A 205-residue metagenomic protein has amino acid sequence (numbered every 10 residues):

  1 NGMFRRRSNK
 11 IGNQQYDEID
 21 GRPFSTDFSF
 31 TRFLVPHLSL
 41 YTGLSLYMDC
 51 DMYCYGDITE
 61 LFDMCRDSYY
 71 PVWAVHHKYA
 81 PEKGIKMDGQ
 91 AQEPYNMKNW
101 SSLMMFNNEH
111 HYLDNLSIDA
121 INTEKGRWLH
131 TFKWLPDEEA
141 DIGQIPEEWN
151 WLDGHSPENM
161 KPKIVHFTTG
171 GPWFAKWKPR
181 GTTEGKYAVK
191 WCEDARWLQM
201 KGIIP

Functional and structural regions predicted by a protein language model:
N1-L38: Active-site-proximal specificity loops/subdomain of glycosyltransferases
G2-K10, W100-P205: A glycosyltransferase accessory/donor-loop signature
G21-S25, Y47-C50, E93: Short secondary-structure transition/capping motifs
P23, Y79-E82, W197, G202-I203: Carbohydrate-active catalytic/glycan-binding domains of CAZyme proteins, especially the secreted or lumenal ectodomains
F28-F30, L40, Y47, N96-K98 (+1 more regions): A generic fold-level signal
T31-A80, M105: GT-A fold catalytic core of metal-dependent nucleotide-sugar glycosyltransferases, centered on the diacidic
L34-P36, D63, E93-P94, T131-L135 (+1 more regions): Short, flexible, glycine/charge-rich loop motifs used to bind or transfer phosphoryl groups or to couple energy/partner
D63-H130: Conserved catalytic core of nucleotide-sugar-dependent glycosyltransferases
